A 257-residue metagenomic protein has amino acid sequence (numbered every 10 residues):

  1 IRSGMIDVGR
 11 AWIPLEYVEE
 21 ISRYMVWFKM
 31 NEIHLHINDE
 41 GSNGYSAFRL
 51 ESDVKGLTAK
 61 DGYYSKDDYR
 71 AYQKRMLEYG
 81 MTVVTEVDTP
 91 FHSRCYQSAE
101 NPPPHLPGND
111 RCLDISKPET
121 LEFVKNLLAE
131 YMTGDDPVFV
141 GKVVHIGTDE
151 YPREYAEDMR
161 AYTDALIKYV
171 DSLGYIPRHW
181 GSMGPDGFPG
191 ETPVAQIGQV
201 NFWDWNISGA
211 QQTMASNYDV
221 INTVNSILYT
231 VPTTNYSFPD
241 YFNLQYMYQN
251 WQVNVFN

Functional and structural regions predicted by a protein language model:
I1-H145: Feature activates predominantly on carbohydrate-active enzymes
R10, I37-G41, V87-S93, E150-P152 (+3 more regions): Active-site-proximal loop/turn and secondary-structure-junction residues that shape catalytic pockets, frequently
S22-V26, V54, P102-H105, D164-A165 (+2 more regions): Short, low-complexity, polar/charged sequence segments that are solvent-exposed and flexible
S42-Y45, H92-C95, E154-A156, G187-G190 (+2 more regions): Extracytoplasmic/secreted cell-surface and envelope-processing proteins
A47-G56, S98-P102, L106-P107, G190-V200 (+1 more regions): Short low-complexity, flexible loop/linker segments enriched in glycine and/or proline with clustered acidic
N109-Q199, W203-N206, A210-Y218: Active-site neighborhood of glycoside hydrolase catalytic domains
E191-G198, D204-N257: Flexible, acidic glycine-rich loops studded with aromatic residues
